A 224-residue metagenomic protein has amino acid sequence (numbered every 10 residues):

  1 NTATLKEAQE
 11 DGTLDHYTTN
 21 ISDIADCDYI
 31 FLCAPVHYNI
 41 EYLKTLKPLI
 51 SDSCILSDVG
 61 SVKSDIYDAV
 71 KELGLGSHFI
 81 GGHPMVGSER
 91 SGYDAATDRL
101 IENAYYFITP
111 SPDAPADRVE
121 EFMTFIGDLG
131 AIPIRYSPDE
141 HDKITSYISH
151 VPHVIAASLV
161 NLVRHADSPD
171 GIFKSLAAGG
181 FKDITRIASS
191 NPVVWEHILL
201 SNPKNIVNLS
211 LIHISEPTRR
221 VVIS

Functional and structural regions predicted by a protein language model:
N1-D11: NAD(P)-binding Rossmann-fold cofactor-contacting core
H16-N20, R135: Short acidic-hydrophobic, aromatic-tinged amphipathic segments that line or gate anion-handling sites
S22-I50, I55: Rossmann-like NAD(P)-binding element
A34-P35, G60, P110, T218: Glycine-rich, N-terminal phosphate-binding loop of Rossmann-like dinucleotide-binding domains
K44-D94: Rossmann-like NAD(P)(H) cofactor-binding subdomain of soluble oxidoreductases
L100-R186: Internal alpha-helical scaffold of NAD(P)-dependent oxidoreductase catalytic cores
D167-L211: C-terminal substrate-binding/catalytic lobe of Rossmann-fold NAD(P)-dependent oxidoreductases
I212-S224: Single conserved hydrophobic/aromatic residue that forms the stacking wall/gate of nucleotide- or nucleobase-binding
